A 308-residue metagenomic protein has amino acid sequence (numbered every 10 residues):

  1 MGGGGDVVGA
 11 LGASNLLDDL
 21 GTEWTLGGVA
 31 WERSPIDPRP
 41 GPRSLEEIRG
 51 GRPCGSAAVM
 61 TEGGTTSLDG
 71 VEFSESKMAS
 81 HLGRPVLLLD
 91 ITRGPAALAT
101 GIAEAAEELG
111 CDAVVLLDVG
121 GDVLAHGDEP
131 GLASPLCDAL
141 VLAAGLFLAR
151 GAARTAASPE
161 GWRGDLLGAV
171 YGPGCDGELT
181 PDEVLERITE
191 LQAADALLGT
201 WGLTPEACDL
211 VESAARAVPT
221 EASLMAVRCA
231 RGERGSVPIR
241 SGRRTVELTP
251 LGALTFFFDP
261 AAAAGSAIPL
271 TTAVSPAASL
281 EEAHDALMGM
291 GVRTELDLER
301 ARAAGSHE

Functional and structural regions predicted by a protein language model:
M1-V8, P130-G131: Short, glycine-rich nucleotide/cofactor-binding loops
V7-T22, L26, D138-F147: Histidine-anchored nucleotide/phosphate-binding helix
D18, W24-L88: Glycine-rich nucleotide/cofactor/substrate-binding loop typically near the N-terminus or early in the first domain
L45-D69, I188-A217: A glycine-rich helix N-cap at a beta->alpha junction
V59-A99, A105, A153-W162, L166-P173: Cap/lid and interdomain-hinge subdomains that line or gate substrate/regulatory clefts in soluble alpha/beta enzymes
H81-L148: Internal, conserved structured core segments that host functional sites
D122-L167, G172-T189: Conserved phosphate- and dinucleotide-binding cores of soluble alpha/beta proteins, encompassing both enzyme active
V218-E308: C-terminal accessory domains and tails appended to enzymatic cores
